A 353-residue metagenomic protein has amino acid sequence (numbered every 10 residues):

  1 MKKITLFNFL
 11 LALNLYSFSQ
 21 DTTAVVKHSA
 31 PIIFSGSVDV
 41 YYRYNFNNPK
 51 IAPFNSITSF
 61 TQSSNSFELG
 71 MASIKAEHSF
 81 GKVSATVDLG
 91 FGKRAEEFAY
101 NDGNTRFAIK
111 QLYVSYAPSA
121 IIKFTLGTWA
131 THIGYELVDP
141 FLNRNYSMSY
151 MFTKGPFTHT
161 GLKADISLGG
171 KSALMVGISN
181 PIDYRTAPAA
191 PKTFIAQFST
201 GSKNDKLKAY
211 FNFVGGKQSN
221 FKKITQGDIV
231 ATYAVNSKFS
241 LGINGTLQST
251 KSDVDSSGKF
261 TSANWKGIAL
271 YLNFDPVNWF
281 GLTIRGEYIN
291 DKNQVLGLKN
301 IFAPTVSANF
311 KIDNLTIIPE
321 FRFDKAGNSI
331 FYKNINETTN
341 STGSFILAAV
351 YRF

Functional and structural regions predicted by a protein language model:
M1-A24: Bacterial Sec-dependent N-terminal signal peptides
S17-S37: Sec-dependent signal peptide cleavage junction
D21-A24, F46-S64, A95-Q111, S119-T200 (+1 more regions): Surface-exposed coil loops of outer-membrane beta-barrel proteins
S29, S79-G81, S119-I121, T131 (+5 more regions): Outer-membrane beta-barrel channels and translocator barrels
I33-S37, T86-D88, T125-G127, G177 (+3 more regions): Outer-envelope exported proteins of Gram-negative bacteria
G36, V40, L69, I74-H78 (+9 more regions): Residues on the lipid-exposed face of transmembrane beta-strands in outer-membrane beta-barrel proteins
T58-T61, A95-N101, K203-F213, K217-F353: Outer-membrane beta-barrel pore domains
Q62-K93: Glycine- and aromatic-enriched membrane insertion/assembly motifs of diderm outer-membrane and organelle channel
